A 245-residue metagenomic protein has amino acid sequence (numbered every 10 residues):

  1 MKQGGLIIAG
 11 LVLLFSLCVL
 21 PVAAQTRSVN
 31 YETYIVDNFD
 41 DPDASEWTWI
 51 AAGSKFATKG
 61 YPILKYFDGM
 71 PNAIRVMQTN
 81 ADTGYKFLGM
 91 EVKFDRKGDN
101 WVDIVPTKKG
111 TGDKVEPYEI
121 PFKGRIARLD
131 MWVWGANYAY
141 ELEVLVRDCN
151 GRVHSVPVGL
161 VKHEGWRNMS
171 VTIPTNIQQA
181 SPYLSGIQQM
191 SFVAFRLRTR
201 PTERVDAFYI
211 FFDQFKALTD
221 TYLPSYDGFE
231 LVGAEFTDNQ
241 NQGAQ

Functional and structural regions predicted by a protein language model:
M1-A9: Bacterial N-terminal signal peptides that target proteins for export
A9-C18: Bacterial N-terminal signal peptides
A24-Q245: Beta-rich carbohydrate-recognition modules and glycan-binding surfaces
